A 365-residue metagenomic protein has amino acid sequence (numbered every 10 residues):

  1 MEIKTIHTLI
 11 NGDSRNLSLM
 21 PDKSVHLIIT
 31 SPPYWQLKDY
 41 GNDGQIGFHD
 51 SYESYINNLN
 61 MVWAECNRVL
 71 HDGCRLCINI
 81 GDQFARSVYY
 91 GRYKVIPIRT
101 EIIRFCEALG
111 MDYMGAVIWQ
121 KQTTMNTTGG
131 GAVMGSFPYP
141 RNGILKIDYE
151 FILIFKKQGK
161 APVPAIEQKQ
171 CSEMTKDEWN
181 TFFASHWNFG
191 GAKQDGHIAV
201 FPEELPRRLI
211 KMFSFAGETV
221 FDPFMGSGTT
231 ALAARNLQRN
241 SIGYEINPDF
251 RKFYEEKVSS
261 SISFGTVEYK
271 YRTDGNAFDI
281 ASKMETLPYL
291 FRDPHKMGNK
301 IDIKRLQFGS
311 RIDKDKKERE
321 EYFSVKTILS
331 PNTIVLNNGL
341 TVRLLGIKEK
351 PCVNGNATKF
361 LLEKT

Functional and structural regions predicted by a protein language model:
M1-N16, E255-R292: S-adenosyl-L-methionine
E2-K252: Core catalytic lobe of class I
D82, P248, V258, N338-L340 (+1 more regions): A short beta-strand motif that forms part of the nucleic acid-binding face of small beta-barrel RNA-binding folds
Y89-Y93, T100, H295-K296, R311-K314 (+1 more regions): Positively charged, hydrophobic/aromatic-enriched amphipathic segments
Y289-I303: Long, low-complexity intrinsically disordered regions
K300-T365: Electropositive
